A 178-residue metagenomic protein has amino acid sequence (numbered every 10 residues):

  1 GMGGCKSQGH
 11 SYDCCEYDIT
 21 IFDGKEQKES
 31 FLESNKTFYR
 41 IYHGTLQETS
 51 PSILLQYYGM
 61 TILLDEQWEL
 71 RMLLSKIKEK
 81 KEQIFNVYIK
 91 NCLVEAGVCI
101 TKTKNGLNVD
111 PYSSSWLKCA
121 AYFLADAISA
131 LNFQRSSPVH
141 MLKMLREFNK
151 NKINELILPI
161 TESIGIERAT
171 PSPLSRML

Functional and structural regions predicted by a protein language model:
G1-L64: Metal-dependent nucleotidyltransferase catalytic core
M2, M60, M72, M141-M144 (+1 more regions): Detector for methionine-enriched segments
I21, W68-L70, S129: Low-complexity, compositionally biased segments
G24, T45, D65, S137 (+1 more regions): Alpha-helix initiation/capping motif
S34, I41-T101, N108: Internal, well-ordered alpha/beta segment that forms a basic, Gly-enriched binding/recognition surface
I84-L178: Conserved nucleotidyltransferase catalytic core and NTase-mimicking acidic/glycine-rich helix/loop elements in nucleic
